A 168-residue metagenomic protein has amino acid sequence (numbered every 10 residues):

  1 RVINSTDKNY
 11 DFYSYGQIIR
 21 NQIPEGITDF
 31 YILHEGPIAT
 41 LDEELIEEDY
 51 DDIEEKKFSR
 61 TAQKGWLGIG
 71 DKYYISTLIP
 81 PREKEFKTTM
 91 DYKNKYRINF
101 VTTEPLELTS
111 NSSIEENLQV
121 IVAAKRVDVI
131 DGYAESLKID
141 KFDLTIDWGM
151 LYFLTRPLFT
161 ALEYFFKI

Functional and structural regions predicted by a protein language model:
R1-T145: Soluble non-transmembrane domains of integral membrane proteins
I130-K167: Cytosolic-side membrane-insertion boundary helix
